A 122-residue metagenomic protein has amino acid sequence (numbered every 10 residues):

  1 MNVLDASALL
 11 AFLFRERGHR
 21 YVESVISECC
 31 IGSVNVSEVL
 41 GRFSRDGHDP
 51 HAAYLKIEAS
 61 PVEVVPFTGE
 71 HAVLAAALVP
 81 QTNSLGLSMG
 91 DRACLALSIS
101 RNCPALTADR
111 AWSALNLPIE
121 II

Functional and structural regions predicted by a protein language model:
M1-I31, F43-L55: Short, well-structured N-terminal submotif of metal-dependent ribonuclease cores
N2-D5, I31-S33, L87-M89, T107-R110: Histidine- and aromatic-rich ligand-binding microenvironments
A8-L9, N35, H71, A93-C94 (+1 more regions): Alpha-helix capping/helix-boundary segments
Y21-S24, A111-P118: Short loop/helix-cap segments at secondary-structure boundaries that form the rim of catalytic
E28-C29, V62, N116-I122: Active-site regions of enzymes building and remodeling cell-envelope glycoconjugates
A59-S60, V73, S113-L115: Short secondary-structure capping/turn micro-motifs that flank functional sites
V65-L106: Active-site neighborhoods of divalent-metal-dependent phosphate/nucleic-acid chemistry enzymes
